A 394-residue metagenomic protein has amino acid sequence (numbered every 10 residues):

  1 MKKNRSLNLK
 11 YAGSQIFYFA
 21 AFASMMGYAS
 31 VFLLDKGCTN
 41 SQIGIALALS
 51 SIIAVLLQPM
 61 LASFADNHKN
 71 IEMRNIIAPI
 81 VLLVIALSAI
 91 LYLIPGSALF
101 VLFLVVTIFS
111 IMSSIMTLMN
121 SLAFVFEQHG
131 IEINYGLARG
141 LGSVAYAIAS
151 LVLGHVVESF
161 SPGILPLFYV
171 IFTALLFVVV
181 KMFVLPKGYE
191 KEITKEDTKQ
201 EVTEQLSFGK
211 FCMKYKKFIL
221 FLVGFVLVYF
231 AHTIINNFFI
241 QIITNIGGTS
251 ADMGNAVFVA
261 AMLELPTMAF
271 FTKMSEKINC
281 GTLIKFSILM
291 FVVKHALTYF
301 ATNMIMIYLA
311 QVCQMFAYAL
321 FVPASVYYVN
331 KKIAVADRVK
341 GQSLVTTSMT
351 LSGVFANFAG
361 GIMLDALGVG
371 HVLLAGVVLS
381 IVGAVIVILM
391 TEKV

Functional and structural regions predicted by a protein language model:
M1-R5, V184-L222: Juxtamembrane intracellular "pre-TM" segments in multi-pass secondary transporters
K2-S51, K217-G254: Helix-loop boundary and gating motifs at the non-cytosolic
I16, A98-M116, V226, M306-L320: Hydrophobic core of transmembrane alpha-helices in multi-pass small-molecule transporters, especially MFS/SLC-type
N40-S41, H129-L141, S250-A251, I333-V345: Loop-to-transmembrane helix entry/capping segments in MFS-fold secondary transporters and related SLC/MFSD carriers
L57-N70, V157, T267-N279, L364-D365: Helix-to-loop junctions at the C-terminal end of transmembrane segments in multipass secondary transporters
N75-A89, T282-L297: Structural signature of the two symmetry-related core transmembrane helices
S113-Q128, L320-I333: Intracellular juxtamembrane helix-capping segments at the cytosolic ends of symmetry-related transmembrane helices
H155-F172, I362-S380: A membrane-interface helix-boundary motif in multi-pass transporters
